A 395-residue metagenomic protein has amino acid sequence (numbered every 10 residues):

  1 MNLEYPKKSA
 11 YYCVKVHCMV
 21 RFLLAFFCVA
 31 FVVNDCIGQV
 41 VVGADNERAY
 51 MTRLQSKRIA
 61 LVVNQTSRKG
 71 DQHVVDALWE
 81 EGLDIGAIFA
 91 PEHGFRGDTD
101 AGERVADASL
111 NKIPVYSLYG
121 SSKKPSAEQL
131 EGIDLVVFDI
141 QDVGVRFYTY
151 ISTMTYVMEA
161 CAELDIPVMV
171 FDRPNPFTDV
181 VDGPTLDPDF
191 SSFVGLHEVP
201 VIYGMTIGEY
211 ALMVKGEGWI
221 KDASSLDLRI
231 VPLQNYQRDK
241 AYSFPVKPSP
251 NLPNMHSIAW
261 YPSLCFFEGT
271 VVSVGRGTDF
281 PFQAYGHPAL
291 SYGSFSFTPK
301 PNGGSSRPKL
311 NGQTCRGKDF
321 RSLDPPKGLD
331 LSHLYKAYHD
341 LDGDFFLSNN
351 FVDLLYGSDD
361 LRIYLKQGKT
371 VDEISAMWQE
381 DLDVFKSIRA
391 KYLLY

Functional and structural regions predicted by a protein language model:
M1-V40: Bacterial Sec-dependent N-terminal signal peptides
G86-E92, F171: Short internal beta-strands
G97-G102, M169-S191: Glycine-rich, charge-decorated loop segments at or immediately adjacent to ligand/cofactor-binding or catalytic sites
A101, V105-G132, V145: Glycine-rich oxoanion-binding loops at beta->alpha junctions
D142-M154: Glycine/threonine-rich flexible loop motifs
S191-Y261: Conserved anion/nucleotide-ligand pocket segment
Q234-L310: Glycine-rich, aromatic-lined ligand/substrate-binding cores of catalytic and carbohydrate-binding domains
T278-E380: Conserved functional hotspot residues or short segments at active or partner-binding sites across diverse domains
